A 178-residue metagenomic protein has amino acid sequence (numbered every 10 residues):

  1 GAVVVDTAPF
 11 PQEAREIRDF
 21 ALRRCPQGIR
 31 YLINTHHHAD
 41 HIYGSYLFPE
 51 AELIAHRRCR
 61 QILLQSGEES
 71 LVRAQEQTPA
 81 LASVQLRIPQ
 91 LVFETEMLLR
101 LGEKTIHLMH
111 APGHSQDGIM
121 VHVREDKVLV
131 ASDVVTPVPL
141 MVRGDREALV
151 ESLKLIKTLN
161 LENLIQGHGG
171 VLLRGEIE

Functional and structural regions predicted by a protein language model:
G1-A2, E52, L98, T105 (+1 more regions): Structural motif
G1-D19, M120-D133: Conserved beta-strand hairpin/beta-sheet module of binuclear metal-dependent hydrolase folds, prominently
A2-T7, Q27-G28, E103-K104, V135-M141: Short, basic, glycine/proline-bearing loop/turn elements
V5-A8, R30-H38, I54-R57, H110-P112 (+2 more regions): Active-site neighborhood of phospho(di)ester-bond hydrolases with catalytic His/Asp-centered motifs
F10-Q12, H37-Y43, R60-L63, S115-G118 (+2 more regions): Active-site environment of divalent metal-dependent phosphoester hydrolases
Q12-L98: Active-site HxH/HxHxD metal-binding segment of metal-dependent hydrolases
A55, R146-E178: Divalent-metal (often Zn2+) His-rich catalytic cores of metallo-beta-lactamase-fold enzymes
V92-V123: Core dinuclear metal-dependent hydrolase active-site scaffold
